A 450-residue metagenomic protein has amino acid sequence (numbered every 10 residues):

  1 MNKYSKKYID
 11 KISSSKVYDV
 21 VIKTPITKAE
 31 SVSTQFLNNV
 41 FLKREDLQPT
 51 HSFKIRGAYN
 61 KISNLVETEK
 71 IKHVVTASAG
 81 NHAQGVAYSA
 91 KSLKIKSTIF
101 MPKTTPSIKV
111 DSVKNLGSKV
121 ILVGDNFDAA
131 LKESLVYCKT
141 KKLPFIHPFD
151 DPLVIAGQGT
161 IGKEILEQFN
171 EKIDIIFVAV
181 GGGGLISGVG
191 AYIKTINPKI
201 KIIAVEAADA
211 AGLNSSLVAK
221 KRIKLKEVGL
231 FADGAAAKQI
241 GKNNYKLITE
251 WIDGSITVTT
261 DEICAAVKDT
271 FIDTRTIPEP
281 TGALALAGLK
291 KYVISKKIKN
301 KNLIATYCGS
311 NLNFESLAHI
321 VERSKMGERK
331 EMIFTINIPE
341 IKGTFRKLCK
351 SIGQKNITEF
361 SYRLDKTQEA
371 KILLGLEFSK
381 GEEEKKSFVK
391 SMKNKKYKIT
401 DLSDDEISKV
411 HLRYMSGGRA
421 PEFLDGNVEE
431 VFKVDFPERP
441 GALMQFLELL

Functional and structural regions predicted by a protein language model:
M1-D435, R439-A442, L449: PLP-dependent amino-acid enzyme catalytic core
